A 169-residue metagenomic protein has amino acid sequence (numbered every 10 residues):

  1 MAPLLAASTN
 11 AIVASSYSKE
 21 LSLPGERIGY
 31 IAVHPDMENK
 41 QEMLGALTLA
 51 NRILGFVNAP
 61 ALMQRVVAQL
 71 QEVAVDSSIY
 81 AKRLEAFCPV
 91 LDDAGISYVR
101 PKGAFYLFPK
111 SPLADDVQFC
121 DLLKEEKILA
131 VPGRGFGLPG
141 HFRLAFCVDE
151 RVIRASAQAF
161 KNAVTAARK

Functional and structural regions predicted by a protein language model:
M1-K169: PLP-dependent class I/II
